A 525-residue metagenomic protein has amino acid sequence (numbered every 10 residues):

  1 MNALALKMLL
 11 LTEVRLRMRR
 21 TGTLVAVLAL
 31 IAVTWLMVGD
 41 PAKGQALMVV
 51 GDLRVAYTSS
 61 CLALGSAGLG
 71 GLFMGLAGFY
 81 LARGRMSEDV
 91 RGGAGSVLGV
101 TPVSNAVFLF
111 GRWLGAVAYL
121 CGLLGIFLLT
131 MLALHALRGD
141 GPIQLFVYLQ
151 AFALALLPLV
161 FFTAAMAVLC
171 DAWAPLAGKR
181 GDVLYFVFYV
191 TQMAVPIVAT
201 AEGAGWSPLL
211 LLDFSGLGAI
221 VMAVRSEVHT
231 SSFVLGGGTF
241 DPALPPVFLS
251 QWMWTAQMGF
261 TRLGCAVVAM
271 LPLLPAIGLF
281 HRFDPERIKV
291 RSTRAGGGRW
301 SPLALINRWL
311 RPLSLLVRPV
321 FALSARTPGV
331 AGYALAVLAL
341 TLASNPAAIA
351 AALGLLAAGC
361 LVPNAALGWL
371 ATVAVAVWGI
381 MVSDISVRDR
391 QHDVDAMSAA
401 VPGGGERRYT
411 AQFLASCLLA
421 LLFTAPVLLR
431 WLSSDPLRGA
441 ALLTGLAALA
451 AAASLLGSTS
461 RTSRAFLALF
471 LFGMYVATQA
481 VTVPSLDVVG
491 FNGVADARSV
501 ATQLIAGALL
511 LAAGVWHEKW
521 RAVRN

Functional and structural regions predicted by a protein language model:
M1-D89, L129, W252-D389, R461 (+1 more regions): Hydrophobic alpha-helical transmembrane segments
M8-G22, C61-G68, R91-A106, I126-H135 (+6 more regions): Hydrophobic alpha-helical transmembrane segments
L10, A82-G122, V382-L421, A425: Helix-loop-helix units of permease transmembrane domains in multi-pass membrane transporters, especially ABC
T23-V27, L149-L157, V183, G259 (+5 more regions): Hydrophobic alpha-helical transmembrane segments
T34-A46, L53-F73, F110-K179, A358 (+5 more regions): Secretory targeting signals
K43-V55, G178, D182-L274, L279 (+1 more regions): Terminal transmembrane helical anchor/hairpin motif
S87-A106, A174-V183, G278-A295: Cytoplasmic juxtamembrane regions at transmembrane-helix boundaries
G93, N345-A350, G405-A411, S463-L469: Membrane-interfacial loop-to-transmembrane alpha-helix junctions, especially the N-terminal start
